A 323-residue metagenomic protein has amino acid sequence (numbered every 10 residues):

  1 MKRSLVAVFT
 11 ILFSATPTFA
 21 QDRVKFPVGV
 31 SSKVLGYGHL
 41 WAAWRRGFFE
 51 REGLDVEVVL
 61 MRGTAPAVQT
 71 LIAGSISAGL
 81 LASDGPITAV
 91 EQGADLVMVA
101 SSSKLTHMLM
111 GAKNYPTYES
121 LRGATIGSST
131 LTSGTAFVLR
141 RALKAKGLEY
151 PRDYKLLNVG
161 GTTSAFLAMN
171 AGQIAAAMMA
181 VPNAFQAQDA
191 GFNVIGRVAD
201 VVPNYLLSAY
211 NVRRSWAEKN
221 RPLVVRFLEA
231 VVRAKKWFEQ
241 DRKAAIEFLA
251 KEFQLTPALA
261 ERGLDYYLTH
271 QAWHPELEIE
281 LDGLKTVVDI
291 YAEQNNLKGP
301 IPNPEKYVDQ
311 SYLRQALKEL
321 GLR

Functional and structural regions predicted by a protein language model:
S4-A15: Bacterial N-terminal signal peptides
T16-A20: Sec/Tat signal peptide C-region and signal peptidase I cleavage site
Q21-A171, A175-V181, N193-N204: Short, glycine-/small- and polar/acidic-enriched structural segments that line small-molecule recognition paths
D84-G85, T163-F253: Pocket-lining segment of extracytoplasmic ligand-binding domains
E218-G299: Secondary-structure end/capping motifs
V288-R323: Conserved C-terminal helix/tail region of periplasmic/extracytoplasmic solute-binding proteins
